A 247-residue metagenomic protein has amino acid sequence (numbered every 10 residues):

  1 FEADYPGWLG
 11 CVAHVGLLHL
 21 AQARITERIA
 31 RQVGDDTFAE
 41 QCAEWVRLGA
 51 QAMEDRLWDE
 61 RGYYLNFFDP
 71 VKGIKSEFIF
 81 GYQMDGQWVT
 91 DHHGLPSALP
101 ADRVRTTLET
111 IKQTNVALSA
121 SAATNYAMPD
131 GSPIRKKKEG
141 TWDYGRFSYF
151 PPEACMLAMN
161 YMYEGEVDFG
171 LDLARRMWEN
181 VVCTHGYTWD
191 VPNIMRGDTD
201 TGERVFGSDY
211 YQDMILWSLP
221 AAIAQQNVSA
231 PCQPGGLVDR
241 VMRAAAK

Functional and structural regions predicted by a protein language model:
F1-L9: Aromatic- and acidic-residue-enriched carbohydrate-binding clefts of CAZyme catalytic domains
P6-G7, G16-L17, A21-Q32, D36 (+3 more regions): Active-site core of glycosidic bond-cleaving carbohydrate-active enzymes
R47, A52-G81: Short, surface-exposed recognition loops and adjoining beta-strand edges that mediate ligand/DNA contacts, enriched
